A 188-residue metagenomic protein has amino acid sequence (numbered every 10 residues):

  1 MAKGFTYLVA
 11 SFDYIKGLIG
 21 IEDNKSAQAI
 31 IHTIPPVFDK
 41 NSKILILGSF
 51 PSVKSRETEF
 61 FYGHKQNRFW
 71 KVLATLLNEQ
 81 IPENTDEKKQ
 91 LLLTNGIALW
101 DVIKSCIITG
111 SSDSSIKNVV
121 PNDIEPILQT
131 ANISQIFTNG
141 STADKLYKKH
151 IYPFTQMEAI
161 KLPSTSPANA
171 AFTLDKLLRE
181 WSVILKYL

Functional and structural regions predicted by a protein language model:
G4-D13: Aromatic-rich peripheral "rim/lid" segments of glycoside hydrolase catalytic domains that contact and position glycan
F12-K43, H64-K65, S112-P121, E125 (+1 more regions): C-terminal capping/extension of enzyme domains
K43-S49: Short, hydrophobic/glycine-enriched beta-strand segments
K54-S115: Short, surface-exposed acidic-centric catalytic microdomains
T94-T142: Internal catalytic-core helix/loop-beta-alpha segment that presents or stabilizes conserved functional determinants
A143-Y147: Short, well-ordered alpha-helical microsegments
